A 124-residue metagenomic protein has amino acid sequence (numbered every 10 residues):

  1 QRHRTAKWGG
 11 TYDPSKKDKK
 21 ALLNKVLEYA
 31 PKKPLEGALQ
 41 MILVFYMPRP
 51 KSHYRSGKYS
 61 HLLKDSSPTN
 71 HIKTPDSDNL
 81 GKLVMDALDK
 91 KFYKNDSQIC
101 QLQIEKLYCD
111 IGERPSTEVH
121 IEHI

Functional and structural regions predicted by a protein language model:
Q1-I124: Acidic, proline/glycine-enriched N-terminal capping motif
